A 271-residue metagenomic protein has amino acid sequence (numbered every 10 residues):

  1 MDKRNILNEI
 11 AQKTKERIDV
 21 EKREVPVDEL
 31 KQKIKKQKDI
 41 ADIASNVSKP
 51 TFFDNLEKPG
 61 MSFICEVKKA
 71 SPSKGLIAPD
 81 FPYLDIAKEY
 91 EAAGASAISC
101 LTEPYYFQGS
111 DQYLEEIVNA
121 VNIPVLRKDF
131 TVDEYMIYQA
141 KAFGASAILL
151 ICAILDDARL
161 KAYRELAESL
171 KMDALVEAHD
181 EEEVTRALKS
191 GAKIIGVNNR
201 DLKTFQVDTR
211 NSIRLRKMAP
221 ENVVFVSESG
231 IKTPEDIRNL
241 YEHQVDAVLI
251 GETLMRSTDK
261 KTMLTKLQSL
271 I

Functional and structural regions predicted by a protein language model:
D2-A78: An N-cap/entry alpha-helix motif that binds or orients negatively charged groups
I10, C65, Y90, A140 (+4 more regions): Conserved, mostly hydrophobic/aromatic
K13, K68-A70, E103, F130 (+5 more regions): Active-site beta-loop-alpha junctions enriched in small/polar residues
V67, K74-L175, E181-R186, S212-L215: N-terminal active-site wall of soluble small-molecule enzyme domains
V132-F143, E181-S190, S227, I231-I250: Catalytic cores of alpha/beta
Q139-R159, G196-F205, V245-M263: Glycine-rich phosphate-binding active-site loops on the catalytic face of alpha/beta enzymes
R214-M218, R256-I271: C-terminal helical cap(s) of enzyme catalytic domains, especially alpha/beta-barrels
